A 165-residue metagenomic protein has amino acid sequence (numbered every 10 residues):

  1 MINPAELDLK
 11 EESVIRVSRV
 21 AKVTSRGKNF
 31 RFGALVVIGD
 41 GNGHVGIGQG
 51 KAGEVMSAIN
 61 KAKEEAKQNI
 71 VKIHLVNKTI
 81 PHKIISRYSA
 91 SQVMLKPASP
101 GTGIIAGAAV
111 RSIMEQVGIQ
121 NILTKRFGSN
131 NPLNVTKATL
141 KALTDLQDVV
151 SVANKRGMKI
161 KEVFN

Functional and structural regions predicted by a protein language model:
M1-N165: Ribosome-associated RNA-binding proteins
